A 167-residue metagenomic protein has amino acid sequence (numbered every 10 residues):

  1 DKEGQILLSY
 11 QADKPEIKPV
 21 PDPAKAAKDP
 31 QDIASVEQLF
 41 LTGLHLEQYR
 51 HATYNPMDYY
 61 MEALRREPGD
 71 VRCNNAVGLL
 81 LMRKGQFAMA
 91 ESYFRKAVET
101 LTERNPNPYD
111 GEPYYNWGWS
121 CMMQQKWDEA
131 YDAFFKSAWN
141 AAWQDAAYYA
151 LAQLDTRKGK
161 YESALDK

Functional and structural regions predicted by a protein language model:
D1-A34: Long, contiguous interaction/recruitment modules in multidomain scaffold/adaptor proteins
D32-R66: Alpha-helical segment of the N-proximal tetratricopeptide repeat
L44-H45, L79, W119, Q153: Residue-level recognition of tetratricopeptide repeat
R66, E99-P106, N140: Structural marker of alpha-solenoid helical repeat scaffolds
C73, P106-N107, P113, A147: TPR alpha-solenoid repeat register
